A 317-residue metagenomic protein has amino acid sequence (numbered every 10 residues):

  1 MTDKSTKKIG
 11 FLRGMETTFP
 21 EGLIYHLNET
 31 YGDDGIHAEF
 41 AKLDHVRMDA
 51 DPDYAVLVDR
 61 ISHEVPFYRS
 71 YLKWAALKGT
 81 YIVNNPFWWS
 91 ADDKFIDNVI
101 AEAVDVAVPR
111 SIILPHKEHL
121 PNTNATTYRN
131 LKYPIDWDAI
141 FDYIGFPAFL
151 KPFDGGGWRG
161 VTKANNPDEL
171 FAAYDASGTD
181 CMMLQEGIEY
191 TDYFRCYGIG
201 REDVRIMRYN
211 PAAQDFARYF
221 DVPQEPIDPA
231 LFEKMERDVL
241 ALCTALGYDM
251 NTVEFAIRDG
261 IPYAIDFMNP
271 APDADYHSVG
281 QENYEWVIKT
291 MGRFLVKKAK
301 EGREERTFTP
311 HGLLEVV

Functional and structural regions predicted by a protein language model:
T2-R13, A76-G79, F87-Y193, V222-P229 (+1 more regions): Active-site nucleotide/adenylate-binding loops and adjacent lid/helix of ATP-dependent enzymes
M15-T127: Conserved N-proximal alpha/beta basic substrate-recognition cap immediately N-terminal to, or forming the N-lobe
E16-T17, H63-E64, W89, G155-G156 (+4 more regions): Short, solvent-exposed loop/turn segments at secondary-structure junctions
Y54-V56, C196-G198, I261-Y276: A short beta-strand motif that forms the metal-chelation/ATP-contact edge of phosphoryl-transfer active sites
A148, R205, N251, Y263-D266: Protein kinase-like catalytic core scaffold
C196, R201-D228: Glycine-rich, positively charged active-site loop/lid region within alpha/beta enzyme cores that binds and organizes
F216-Y263, K289-R303, T307-V317: A long amphipathic alpha-helix within ATP-dependent nucleotide-binding catalytic cores
Y276-N283: A short acidic/glycine-rich loop-to-helix N-cap element
